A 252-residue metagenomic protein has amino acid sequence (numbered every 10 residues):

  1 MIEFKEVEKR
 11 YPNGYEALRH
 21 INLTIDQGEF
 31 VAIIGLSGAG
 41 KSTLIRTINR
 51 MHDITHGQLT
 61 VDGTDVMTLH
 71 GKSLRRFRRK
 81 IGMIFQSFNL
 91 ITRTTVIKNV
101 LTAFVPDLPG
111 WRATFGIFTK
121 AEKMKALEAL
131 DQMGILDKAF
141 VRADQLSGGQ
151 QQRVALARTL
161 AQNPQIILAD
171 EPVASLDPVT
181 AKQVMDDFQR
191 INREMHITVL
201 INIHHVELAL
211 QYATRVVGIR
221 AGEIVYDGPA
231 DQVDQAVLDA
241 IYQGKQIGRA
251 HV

Functional and structural regions predicted by a protein language model:
N49: Helix-to-loop junction immediately C-terminal to a conserved catalytic motif
T64-D65, L101, L108, R112-D137: Conserved ABC ATPase "signature" region
R142-L146, Q150: Conserved ABC ATPase signature
N163: Conserved catalytic motifs of ABC-family nucleotide-binding domains
I167-D170: Catalytic Walker B motif of ABC-type/P-loop ATPase nucleotide-binding domains
P178-T180: Helix N-cap at the start of a conserved alpha-helix in ABC-type nucleotide-binding domains
